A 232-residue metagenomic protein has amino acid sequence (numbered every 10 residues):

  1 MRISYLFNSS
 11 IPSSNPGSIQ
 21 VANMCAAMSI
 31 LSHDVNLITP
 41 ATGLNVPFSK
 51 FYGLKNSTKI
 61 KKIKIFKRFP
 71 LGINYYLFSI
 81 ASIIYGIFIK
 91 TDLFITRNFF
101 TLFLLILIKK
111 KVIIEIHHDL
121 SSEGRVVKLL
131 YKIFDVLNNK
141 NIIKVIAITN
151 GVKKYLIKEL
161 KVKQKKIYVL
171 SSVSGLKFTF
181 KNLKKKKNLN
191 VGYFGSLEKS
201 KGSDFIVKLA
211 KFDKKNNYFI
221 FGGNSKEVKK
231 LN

Functional and structural regions predicted by a protein language model:
M1-V21: Nucleotide-activated donor-dependent transferases that construct or modify glycoconjugates
S4, I146, L183-K201, V207-D213 (+1 more regions): Conserved donor-binding/catalytic core segment of Leloir-type glycosyltransferases
F7-S14, A26-L77, V152, G223-E227: N-terminal strand-loop element at the rim of the active site of nucleotide-sugar-dependent glycosyltransferases
S10-S13, K67-P70, T91, L102-F103 (+3 more regions): A short, histidine- and acid-enriched strand-loop-helix "catalytic/donor-clamping" loop that lines the nucleotide-sugar
N23-A26, I83-F88, F103, L107 (+2 more regions): Membrane-proximal helix-turn-helix segments that form the acceptor-binding/catalytic region of lipid-linked
T39, H117, D135-K181: Donor nucleotide-sugar binding/catalytic pocket of nucleotide-sugar-dependent glycosyltransferases
G43, F194, N217-L231: Glycosyltransferase donor-sugar binding loop
N74-F78, K110, H118-N141, K154 (+2 more regions): Nucleotide-sugar donor phosphate/pyrophosphate-binding loop at the beta->alpha transition of glycosyltransferases
